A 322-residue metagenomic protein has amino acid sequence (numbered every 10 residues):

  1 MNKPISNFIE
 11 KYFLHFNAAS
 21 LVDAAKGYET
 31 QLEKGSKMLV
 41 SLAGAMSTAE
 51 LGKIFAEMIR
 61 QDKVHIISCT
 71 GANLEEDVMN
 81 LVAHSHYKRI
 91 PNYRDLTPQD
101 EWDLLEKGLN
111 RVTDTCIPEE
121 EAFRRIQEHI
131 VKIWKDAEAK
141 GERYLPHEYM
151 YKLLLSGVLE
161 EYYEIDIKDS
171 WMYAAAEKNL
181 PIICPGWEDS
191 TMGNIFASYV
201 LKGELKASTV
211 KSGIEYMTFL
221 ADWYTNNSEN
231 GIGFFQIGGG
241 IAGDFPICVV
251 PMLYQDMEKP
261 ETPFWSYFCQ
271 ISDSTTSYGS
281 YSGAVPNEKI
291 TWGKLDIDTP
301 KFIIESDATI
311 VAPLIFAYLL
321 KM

Functional and structural regions predicted by a protein language model:
M1-E33: N-terminal glycine-rich anion-binding loop in soluble enzyme alpha/beta folds
I5, Y12, F16-A19, I241 (+2 more regions): C-terminal functional extensions of proteins
A24-M38, A174-K178, A221-G231: Glycine-rich phosphate/diphosphate-binding loops that line cofactor/substrate pockets in enzymes
M38-S47, I67, I183-W187, A207-Y281: Glycine-rich anion-binding loop/nest that anchors nucleotide
E50-K53, V78-H84, N194-A197, P246-V250 (+1 more regions): Short acidic, glycine/serine/threonine-rich loops at helix termini
I54-K63, L81-N92, V200, V250-K259 (+1 more regions): A glycine- and small-aliphatic-rich helix-loop capping segment at beta-alpha/alpha-beta transitions that lines
I59-I126: A generic, well-ordered mixed alpha/beta core segment in the N-terminal half of proteins
D100-T191: Ligand-binding beta-strand-loop-alpha-helix segment within the catalytic cores of soluble metabolic enzymes
